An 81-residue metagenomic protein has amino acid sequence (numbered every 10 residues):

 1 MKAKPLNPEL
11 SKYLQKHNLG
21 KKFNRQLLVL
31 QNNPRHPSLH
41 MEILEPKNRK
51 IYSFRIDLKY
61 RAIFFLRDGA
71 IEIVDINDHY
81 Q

Functional and structural regions predicted by a protein language model:
M1-Y60, L66-Q81: Basic, Lys/Arg-enriched alpha-helical interface segments
